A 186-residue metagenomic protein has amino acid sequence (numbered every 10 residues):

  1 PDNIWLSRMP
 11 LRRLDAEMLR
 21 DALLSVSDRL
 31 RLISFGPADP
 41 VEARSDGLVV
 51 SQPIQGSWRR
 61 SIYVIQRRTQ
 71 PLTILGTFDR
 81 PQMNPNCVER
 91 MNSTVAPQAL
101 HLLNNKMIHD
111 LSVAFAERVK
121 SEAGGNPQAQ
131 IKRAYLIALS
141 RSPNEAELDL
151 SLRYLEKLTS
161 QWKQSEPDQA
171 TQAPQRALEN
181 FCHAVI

Functional and structural regions predicted by a protein language model:
P1-A138, S142, N180, A184-I186: An acidic, gly/pro-interrupted, aromatic-rich
A123-C182: C-terminal structured "cap/appendage" subdomains that terminate the fold
